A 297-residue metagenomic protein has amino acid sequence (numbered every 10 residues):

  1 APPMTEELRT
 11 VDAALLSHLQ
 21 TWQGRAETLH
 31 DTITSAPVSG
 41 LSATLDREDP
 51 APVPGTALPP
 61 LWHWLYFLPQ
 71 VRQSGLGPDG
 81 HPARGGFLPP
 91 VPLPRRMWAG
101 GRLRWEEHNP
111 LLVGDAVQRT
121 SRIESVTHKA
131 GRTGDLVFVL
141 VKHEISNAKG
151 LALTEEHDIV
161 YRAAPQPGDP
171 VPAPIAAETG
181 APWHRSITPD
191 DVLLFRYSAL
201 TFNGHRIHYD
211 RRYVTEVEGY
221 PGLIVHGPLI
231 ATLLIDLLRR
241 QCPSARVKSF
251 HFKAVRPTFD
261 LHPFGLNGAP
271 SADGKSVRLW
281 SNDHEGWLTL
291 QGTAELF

Functional and structural regions predicted by a protein language model:
M4-A116, A294: Hydrophobic, proline/glycine-rich low-complexity stretches
M4-A26, W98-P189, P257-L261, G265-F297: HotDog/MaoC-like acyl-thioester-processing domains
E7, V11-A57, P174-I230, L237-R240: A contiguous, surface-exposed recognition patch within enzymatic or periplasmic domains that forms
H30, V38, L61-W64, Q73 (+10 more regions): Generic secondary-structure boundary/loop-capping signal
A51, P89-V91, V113-D115, A130-R132 (+3 more regions): Intrinsically disordered, low-complexity segments enriched in polar/charged residues with Gly/Pro, especially when
V214-D273, R278-G286, Q291-T293: Catalytic-pocket segment enriched in acidic/His residues
